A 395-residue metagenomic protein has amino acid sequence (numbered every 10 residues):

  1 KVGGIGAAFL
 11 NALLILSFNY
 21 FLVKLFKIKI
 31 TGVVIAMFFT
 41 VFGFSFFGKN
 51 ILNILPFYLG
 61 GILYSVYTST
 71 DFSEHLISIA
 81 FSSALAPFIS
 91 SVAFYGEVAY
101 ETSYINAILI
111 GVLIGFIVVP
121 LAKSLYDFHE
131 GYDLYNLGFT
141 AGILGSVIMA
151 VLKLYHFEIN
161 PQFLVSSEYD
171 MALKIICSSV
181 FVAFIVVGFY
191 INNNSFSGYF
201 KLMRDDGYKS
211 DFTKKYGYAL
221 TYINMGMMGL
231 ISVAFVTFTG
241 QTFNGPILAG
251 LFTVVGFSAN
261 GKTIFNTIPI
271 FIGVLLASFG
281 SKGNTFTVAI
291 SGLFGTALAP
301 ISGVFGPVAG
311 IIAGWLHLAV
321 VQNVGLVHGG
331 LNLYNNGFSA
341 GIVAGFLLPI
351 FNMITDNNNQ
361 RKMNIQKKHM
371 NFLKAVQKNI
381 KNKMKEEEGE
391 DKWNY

Functional and structural regions predicted by a protein language model:
K1-F9, F72-E74, F88-Y155, I159-F184 (+2 more regions): C-terminal transmembrane helix-loop-helix hairpin of multi-pass membrane proteins
K1-K49, I185-N194, G217-Y218, Y222 (+4 more regions): N-terminal signal-anchor module of multipass membrane proteins
I15-F18, V33-F44, L55-S65, F81-A84 (+7 more regions): Short, structured motif recognition centered on aromatic/hydrophobic residues
K24-F26, F42-K49, G60-H75, I79 (+4 more regions): Hydrophobic alpha-helical bundle architecture
F26-I35, N50-I51, S195-S278: Transmembrane helical segments that form the transport core of multi-pass membrane transport proteins
H369-Y395: Long, low-complexity, intrinsically disordered cytosolic termini of multi-pass membrane proteins
